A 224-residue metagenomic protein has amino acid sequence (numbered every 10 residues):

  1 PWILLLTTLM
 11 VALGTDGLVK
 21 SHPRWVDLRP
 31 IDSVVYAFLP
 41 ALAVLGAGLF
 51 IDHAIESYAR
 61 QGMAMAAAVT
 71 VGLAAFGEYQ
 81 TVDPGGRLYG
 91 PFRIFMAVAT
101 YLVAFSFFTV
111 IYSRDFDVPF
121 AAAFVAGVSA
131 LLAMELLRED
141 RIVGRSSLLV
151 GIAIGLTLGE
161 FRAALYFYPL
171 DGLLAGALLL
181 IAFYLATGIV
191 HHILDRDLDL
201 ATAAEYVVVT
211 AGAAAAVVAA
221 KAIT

Functional and structural regions predicted by a protein language model:
P1-G14, E56-V71, S113-G127, P169-A182: Structural signature of hydrophobic alpha-helical transmembrane segments
P1-L39, G46-F50: An N-terminal, globular interaction/scaffold subdomain
G14-R29, L73-R87, A130-G144, T187-D197: C-terminal ends of transmembrane helices
A37-Y101: Hydrophobic alpha-helical segments and helix pairs
L39-I51, T100-D115, F124-V143, F161-P169: Membrane-helix boundary elements
P40-A41, I154-L158, A175-I189: Hydrophobic alpha-helical membrane segments
L165-A177, L194-T202, T224: Extracellular/periplasmic helix-loop-helix junctions in multi-pass membrane proteins
T202-I223: Final/C-terminal transmembrane alpha-helix of multipass membrane proteins
